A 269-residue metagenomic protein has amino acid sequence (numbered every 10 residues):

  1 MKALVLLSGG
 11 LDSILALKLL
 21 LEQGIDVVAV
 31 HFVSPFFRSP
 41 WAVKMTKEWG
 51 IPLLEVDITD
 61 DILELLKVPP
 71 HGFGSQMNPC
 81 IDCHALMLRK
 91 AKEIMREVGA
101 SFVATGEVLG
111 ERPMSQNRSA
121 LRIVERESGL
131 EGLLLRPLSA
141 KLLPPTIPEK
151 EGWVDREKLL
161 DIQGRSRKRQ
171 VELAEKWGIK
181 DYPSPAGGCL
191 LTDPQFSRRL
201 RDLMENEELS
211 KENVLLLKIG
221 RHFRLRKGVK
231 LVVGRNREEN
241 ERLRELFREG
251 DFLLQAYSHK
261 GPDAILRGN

Functional and structural regions predicted by a protein language model:
M1-K176: ATP-dependent adenylation/nucleotidyltransferase module used to activate substrates
L133-N269: AMP-forming adenylation/ATP pyrophosphatase catalytic core
